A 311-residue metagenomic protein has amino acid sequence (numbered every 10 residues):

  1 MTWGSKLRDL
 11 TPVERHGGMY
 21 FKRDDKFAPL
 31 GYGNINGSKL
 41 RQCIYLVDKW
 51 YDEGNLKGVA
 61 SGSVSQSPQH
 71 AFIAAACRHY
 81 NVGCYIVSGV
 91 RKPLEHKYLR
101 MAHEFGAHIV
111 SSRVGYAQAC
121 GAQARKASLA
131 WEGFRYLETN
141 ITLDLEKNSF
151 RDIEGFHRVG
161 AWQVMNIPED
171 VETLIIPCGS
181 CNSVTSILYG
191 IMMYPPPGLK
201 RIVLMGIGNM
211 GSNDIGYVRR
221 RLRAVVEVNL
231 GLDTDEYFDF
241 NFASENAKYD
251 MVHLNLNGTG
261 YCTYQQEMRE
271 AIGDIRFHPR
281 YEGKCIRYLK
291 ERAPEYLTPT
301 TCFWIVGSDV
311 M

Functional and structural regions predicted by a protein language model:
M1-K57: Positively charged, low-complexity intrinsically disordered leader regions
Y45, P68-Y80, V184-P195: Histidine-anchored nucleotide/phosphate-binding helix
L46, A71-Q118, N213-V226: Active-site-proximal loop->helix
G54-A75, H79-S88, E172-S180, K200: A short, small-residue-rich loop immediately preceding and capping a beta-strand
S63-A71, R91-P93, I176-I187, Y281-C285 (+1 more regions): Gly/Ser/Thr-rich loops at beta-strand to alpha-helix junctions that form or flank small-molecule/cofactor-binding
R91-D170, D239, S244-Q265, E270: Small/polar-residue-rich loop-to-helix segments that shape phosphate-bearing ligand pockets
M193, L199-G283, R287-P294: Active-site/ligand-binding loops adjacent to catalytic centers
K290-M311: Phosphate-binding loop/pocket of nucleotide- and phosphate-handling active sites
